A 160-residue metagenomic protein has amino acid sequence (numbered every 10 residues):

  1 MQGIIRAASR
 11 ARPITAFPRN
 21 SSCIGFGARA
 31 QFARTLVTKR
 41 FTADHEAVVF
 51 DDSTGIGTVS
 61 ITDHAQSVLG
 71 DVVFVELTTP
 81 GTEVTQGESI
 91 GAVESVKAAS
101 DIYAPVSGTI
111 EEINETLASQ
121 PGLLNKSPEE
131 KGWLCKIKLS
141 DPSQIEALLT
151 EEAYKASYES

Functional and structural regions predicted by a protein language model:
Q2-A8: Helix-rich terminal scaffold detector
A11-A92, K126-S160: Acidic, low-complexity mobile loops and tails
L36, V96-D101: Short aromatic-glycine motifs in intrinsically disordered, low-complexity regions
Q66-S67, S107-I110, T116-L117: Short, charged/polar surface micro-motifs in flexible loops or helix N-caps
T78-T79, V84-T85, V96, P105 (+1 more regions): Surface-exposed strand-loop junctions at beta-sheet edges and helix termini that form docking/interaction patches
A92-V93, S119: Short, solvent-exposed loop/turn segments at secondary-structure junctions
I113-K126: Short, charge-rich, low-complexity interaction segments located in flexible loops at or near secondary-structure
